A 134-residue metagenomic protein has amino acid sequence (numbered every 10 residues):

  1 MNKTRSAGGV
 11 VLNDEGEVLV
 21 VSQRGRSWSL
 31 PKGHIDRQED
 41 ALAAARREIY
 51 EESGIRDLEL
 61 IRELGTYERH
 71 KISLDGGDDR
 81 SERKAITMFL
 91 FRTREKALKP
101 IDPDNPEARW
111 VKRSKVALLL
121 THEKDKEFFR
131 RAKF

Functional and structural regions predicted by a protein language model:
M1-L30: N-terminal strand-loop-strand
R5-A7, G16, K84-T87, P106: Change "...and in nucleic-acid phosphodiester-cleaving endonucleases..." to "...and in nucleic-acid processing enzymes
R26-W28, R37, E107: Short, surface-exposed beta-strand-loop junctions and turns on beta-sheet-rich folds
S29, R83, W110: Short aromatic/basic micro-patch
P31-L64: The catalytic Nudix box helix
G54-A97: Active-site segment of metal-dependent pyrophosphate-handling enzymes, primarily the Nudix hydrolase catalytic core
T87-R92, K99-R130: NUDIX/MutT-family hydrolases
